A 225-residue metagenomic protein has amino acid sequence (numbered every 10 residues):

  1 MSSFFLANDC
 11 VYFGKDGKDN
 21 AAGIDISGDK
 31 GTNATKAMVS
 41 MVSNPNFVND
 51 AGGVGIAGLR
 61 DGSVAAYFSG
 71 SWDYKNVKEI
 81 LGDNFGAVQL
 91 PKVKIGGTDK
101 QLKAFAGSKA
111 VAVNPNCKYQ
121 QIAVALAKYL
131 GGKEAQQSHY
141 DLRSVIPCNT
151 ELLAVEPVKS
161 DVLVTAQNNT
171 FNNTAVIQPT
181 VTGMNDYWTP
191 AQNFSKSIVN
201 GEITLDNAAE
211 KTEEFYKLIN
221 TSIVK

Functional and structural regions predicted by a protein language model:
M1-G23, V64: Extracytoplasmic/periplasmic solute-binding protein
D19-N49: Glycine-centered hinge/linker elements that transmit conformational signals in sensory and ligand-binding systems
K30-A37, K118-L130, S138, Y187-P190 (+1 more regions): Short amphipathic alpha-helical coupling segments at ligand-binding clamshell hinges and other catalytic/signaling
V48-D61, W72: Short helix-initiation/N-cap motifs at beta->coil->alpha
N49, V145-I146, V164-L218: C-terminal capping/gating helix-and-loop segments adjacent to ligand/active sites or protein-protein/ligand interfaces
A65-G70, G86-V88: Paired acidic/hydrophobic, glycine-rich loop segments that form the ligand-binding mouth/hinge of periplasmic-binding
D73-I80, N116, K217-N220: Pocket-flanking alpha-helical
E79-L142: Extracytoplasmic/periplasmic substrate-recognition and gating elements
